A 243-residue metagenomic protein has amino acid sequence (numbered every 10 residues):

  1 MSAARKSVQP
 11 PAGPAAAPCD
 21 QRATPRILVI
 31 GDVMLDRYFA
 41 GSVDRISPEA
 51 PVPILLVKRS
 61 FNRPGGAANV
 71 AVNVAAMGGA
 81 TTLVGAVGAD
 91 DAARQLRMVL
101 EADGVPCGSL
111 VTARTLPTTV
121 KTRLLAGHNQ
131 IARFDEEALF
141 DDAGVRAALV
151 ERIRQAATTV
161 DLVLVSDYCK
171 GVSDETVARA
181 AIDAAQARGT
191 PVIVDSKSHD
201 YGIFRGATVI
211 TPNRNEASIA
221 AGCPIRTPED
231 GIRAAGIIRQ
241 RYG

Functional and structural regions predicted by a protein language model:
S2-D44: Positively charged, low-complexity intrinsically disordered leader regions
P11-C19, P25-R26, P48, V52-V120 (+1 more regions): Substrate-binding N-lobe of the ribokinase-like
R22, R154-T158, Y201-R205: A short, aliphatic-rich alpha-helical micro-motif
L28-I30, R133, D161-L164, I193 (+1 more regions): Structural motif
P48-L55, G127-F140, P212-I219: Gly-rich Lys/Arg/Thr-decorated short loops/hinges at beta-loop-alpha junctions or inter-strand turns that position
L110-L116, R123-T159: Conserved phosphate-binding/catalytic loop of the ribokinase/pfkB sugar-kinase fold
T159-V172: Short acidic, glycine-rich surface-loop motifs adjacent to enzyme active sites
K170-G243: Conserved phosphate/ATP/ADP-binding segment of small-molecule kinases
